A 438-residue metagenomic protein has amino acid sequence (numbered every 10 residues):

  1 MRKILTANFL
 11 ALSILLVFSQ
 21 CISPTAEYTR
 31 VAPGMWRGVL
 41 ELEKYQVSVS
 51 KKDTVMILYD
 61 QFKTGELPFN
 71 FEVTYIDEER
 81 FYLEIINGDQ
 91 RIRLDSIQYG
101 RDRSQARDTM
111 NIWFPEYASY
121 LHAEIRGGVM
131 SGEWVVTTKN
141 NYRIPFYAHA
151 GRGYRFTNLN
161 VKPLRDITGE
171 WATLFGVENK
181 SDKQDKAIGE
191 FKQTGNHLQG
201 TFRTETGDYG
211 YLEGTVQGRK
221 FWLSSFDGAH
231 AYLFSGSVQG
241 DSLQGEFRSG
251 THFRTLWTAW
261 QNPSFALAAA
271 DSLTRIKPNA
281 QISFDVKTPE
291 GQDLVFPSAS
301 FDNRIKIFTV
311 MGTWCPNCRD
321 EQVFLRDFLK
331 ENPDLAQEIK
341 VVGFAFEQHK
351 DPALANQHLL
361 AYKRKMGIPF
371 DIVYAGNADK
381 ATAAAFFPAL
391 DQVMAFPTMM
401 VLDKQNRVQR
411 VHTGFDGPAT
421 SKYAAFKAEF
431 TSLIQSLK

Functional and structural regions predicted by a protein language model:
R30-E124, T157-N158, K162-V238: Central antiparallel beta-sheet cores of small beta-barrel/beta-sandwich binding domains
T138-F175, A269-I276, I282-S283: Surface-exposed beta-loop interaction hotspot
N262-S298: N-terminal "domain-start" segment that seeds a small globular fold
L294-D320, L325: Short active-site neighborhood of thiol/selenol oxidoreductases, capturing the structured segment around
D320-M366, A378-A385: Structural microenvironment flanking redox-active thiols in thiol-disulfide oxidoreductases
G367-D371, P388-M400: Structural micro-motif
A395-K438: Thiol-/selenol-based redox modules, centered on thioredoxin-like and closely related oxidoreductase domains
